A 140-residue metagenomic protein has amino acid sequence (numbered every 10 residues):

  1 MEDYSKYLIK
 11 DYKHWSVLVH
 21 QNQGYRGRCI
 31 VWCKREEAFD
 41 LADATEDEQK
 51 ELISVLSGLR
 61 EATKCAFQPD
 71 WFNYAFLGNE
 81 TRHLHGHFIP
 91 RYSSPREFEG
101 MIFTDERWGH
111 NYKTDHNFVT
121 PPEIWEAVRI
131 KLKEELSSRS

Functional and structural regions predicted by a protein language model:
M1-S140: HIT superfamily nucleotide-processing domains
